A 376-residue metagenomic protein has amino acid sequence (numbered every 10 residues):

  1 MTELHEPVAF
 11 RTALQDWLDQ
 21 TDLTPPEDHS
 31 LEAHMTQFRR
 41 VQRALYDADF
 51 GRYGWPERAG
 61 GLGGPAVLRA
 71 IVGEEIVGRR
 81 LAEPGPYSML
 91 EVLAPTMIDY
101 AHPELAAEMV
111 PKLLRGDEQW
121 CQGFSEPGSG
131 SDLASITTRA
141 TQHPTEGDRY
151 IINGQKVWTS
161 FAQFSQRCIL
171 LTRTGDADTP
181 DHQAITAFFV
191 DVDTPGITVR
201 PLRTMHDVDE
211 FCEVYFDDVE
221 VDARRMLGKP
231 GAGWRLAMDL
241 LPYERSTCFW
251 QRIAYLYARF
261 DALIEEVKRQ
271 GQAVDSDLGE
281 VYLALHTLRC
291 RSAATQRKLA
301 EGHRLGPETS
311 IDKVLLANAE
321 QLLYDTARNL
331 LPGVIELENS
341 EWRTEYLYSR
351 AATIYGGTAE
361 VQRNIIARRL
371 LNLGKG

Functional and structural regions predicted by a protein language model:
M1-P86, E108, K112, G271-G279 (+2 more regions): Amphipathic, small/basic residue-rich leader segments at the start of a protein or domain
H5, I197-T287, A352: Glycine-rich beta->alpha junctions and the first turn(s) of the following alpha-helix
P26-E32, K268-D275, H286-S340: C-terminal helix-coil-helix/basic helical segment that borders enzyme active sites and/or dimer interfaces and provides
D47-G116, F161-R167, L285, L299-G306 (+3 more regions): Internal helix-loop-helix
V67, I71-V72, V92, M238-D239 (+2 more regions): Glycine-rich phosphate/cofactor-binding loops in nucleotide/flavin-utilizing enzymes
G116-F124, L170-L171: A short, Trp-centered hydrophobic/proline-enriched beta-strand micro-motif
S129, V157-A162, M205-H206, A351-T358: Glycine-rich phosphate/pyrophosphate-binding beta-alpha loops
T137, D148-T198: A short core secondary-structure module
